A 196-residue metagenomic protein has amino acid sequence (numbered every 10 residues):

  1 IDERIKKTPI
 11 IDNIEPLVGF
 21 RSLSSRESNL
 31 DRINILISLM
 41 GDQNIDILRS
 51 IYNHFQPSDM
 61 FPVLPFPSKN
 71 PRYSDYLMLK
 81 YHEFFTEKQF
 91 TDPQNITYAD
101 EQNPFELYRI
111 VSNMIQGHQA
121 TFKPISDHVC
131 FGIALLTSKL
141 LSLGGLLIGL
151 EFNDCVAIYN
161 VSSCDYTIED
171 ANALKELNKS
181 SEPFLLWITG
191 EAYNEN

Functional and structural regions predicted by a protein language model:
I1-N196: Long, low-complexity, Lys/Arg-enriched
